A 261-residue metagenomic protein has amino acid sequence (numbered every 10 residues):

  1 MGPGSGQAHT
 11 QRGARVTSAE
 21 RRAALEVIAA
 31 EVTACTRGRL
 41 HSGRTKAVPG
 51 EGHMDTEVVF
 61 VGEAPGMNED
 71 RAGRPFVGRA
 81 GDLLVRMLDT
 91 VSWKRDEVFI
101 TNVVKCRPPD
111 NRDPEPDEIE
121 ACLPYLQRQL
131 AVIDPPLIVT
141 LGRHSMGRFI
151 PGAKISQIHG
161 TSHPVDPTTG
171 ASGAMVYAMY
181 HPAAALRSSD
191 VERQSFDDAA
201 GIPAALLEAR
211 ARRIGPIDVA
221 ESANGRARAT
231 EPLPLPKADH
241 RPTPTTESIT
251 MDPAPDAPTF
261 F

Functional and structural regions predicted by a protein language model:
M1-R79, N224-F261: Active-site and ligand/interface coordination hotspots across diverse enzymes and nucleic-acid-associated assemblies
G2-H9, G13, V91, R95-D96 (+1 more regions): Glycine/proline-rich loop-helix segments at beta-alpha junctions forming the active-site rim of enzyme cores
R22, A29, P65-G66, F99-N111: Short, basic/glycine-rich phosphate-binding loops at helix/coil junctions that contact nucleotide phosphates
K46-P49, M87-L88, P167: Short, charged beta->alpha transition segments
M67-R95, F99: Glycine-rich, small/polar surface segments that engage phosphate groups of diverse ligands
